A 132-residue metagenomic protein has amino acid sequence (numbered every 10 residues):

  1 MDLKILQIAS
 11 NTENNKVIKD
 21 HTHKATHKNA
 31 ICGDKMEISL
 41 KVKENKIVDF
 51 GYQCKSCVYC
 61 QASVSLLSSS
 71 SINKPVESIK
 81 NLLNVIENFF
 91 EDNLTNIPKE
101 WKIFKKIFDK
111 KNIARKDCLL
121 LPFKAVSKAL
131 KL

Functional and structural regions predicted by a protein language model:
M1-L132: Domain-level signature for proteins that mediate thiol-based redox and metal-cofactor handling
